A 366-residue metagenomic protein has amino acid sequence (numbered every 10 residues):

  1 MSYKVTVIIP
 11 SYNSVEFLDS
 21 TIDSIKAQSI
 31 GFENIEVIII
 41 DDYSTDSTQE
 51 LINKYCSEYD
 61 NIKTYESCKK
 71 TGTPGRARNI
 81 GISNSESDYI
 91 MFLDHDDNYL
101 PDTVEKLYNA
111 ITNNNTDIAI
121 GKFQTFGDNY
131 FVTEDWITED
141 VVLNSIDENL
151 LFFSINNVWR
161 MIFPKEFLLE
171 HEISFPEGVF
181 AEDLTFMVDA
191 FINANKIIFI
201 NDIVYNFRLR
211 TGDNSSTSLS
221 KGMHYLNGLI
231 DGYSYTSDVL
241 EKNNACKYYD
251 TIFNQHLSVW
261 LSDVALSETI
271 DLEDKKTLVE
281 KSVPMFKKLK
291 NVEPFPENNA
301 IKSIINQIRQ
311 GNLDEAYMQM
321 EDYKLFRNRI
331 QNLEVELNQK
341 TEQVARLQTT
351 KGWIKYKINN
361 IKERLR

Functional and structural regions predicted by a protein language model:
Y3-T6, S24, E36, T185: Cell-envelope/extracellular polymer assembly enzymes that use nucleotide-activated donors
S14-A27: Short, well-formed alpha-helical segments that are part of the catalytic scaffolds of diverse glycosyltransferases
E33-Y43, K63-S67: Short beta-strand/loop segment that forms part of the nucleotide-sugar
D41-E50, K69-T71: A conserved acidic beta->alpha catalytic loop
S67-S85, K106: Glycine-rich, basic loop-to-helix element that forms the pyrophosphate-binding segment of sugar-nucleotide handling
A77, H95-D231, E241, V259 (+1 more regions): Donor-binding/catalytic cores of nucleotide-activated saccharide and glycerol-phosphate transferases/polymerases
I90: Short aromatic/hydrophobic "clamp" motif used to bind/position activated sugar donors
Q310-R366: Boundary detector for helix-to-coil junctions that initiate low-complexity/charged tails
